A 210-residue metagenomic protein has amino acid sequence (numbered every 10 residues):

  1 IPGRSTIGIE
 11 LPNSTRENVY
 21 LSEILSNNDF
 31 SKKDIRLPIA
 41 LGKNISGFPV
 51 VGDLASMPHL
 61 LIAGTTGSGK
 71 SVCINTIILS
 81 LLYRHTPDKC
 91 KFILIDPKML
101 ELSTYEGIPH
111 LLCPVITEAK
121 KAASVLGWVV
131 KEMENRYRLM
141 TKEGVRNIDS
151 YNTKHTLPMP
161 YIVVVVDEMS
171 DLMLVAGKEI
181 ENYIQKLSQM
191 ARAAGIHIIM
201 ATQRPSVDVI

Functional and structural regions predicted by a protein language model:
R4-E10, I24, N28-V145, M159-I210: P-loop NTPase catalytic phosphate-binding loop
S14-L21: Short, charged/polar, Gly/Pro-enriched secondary-structure boundary elements
N147-S150: A detector of tandemly repeated sequence units and domain arrays
N152-T156: Conserved helix/coil segment N-terminal to the catalytic DExD/H
